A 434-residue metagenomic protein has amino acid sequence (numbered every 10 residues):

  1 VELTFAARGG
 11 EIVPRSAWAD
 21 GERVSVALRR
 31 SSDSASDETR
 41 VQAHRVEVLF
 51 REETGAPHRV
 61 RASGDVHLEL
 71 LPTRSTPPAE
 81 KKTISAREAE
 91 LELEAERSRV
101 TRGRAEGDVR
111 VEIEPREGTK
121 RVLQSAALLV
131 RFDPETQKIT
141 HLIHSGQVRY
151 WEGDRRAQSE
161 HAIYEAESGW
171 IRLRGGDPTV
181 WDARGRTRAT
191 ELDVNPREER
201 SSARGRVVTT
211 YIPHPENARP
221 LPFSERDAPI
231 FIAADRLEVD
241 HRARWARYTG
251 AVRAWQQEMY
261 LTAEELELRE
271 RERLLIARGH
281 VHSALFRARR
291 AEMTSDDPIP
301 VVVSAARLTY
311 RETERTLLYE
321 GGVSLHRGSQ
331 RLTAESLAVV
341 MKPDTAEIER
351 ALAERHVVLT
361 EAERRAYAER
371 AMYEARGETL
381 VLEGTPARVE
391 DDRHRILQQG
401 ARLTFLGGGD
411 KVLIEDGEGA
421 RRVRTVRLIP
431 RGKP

Functional and structural regions predicted by a protein language model:
V1-P434: Mature-chain termini and adjacent capping regions
